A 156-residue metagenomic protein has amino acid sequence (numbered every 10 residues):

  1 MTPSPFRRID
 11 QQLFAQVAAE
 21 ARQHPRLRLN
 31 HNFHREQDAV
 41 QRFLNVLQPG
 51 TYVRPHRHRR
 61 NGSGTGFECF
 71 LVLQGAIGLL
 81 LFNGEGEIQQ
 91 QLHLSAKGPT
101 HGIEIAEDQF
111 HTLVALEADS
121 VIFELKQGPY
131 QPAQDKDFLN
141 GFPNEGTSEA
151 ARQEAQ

Functional and structural regions predicted by a protein language model:
M1-L44, L92-S95: A short, N-terminal "cap"/entry segment at the start of jelly-roll beta-barrel domains of the cupin/DSBH fold
R26-L27, N45-G64: Conserved short histidine dyad/triad with adjacent acidic residue
F43-N45, G62-V72, I103, L113-V114: His/acidic/aromatic-lined binding-pocket segments of jelly-roll/cupin-type domains and related regulatory beta-sandwich
Q48, G66-G84: Glycine- and acidic-residue-biased ligand/ion/polar-headgroup-sensing regions
P55, L79-L81, I103-I105, H111-L116 (+1 more regions): Short beta-strand His + acidic residue motifs that chelate non-heme Fe in jelly-roll/DSBH and cupin folds
N83-H111: Short acidic-glycine-tyrosine-enriched beta hairpin
E87, T112-Q156: Double-stranded beta-helix
